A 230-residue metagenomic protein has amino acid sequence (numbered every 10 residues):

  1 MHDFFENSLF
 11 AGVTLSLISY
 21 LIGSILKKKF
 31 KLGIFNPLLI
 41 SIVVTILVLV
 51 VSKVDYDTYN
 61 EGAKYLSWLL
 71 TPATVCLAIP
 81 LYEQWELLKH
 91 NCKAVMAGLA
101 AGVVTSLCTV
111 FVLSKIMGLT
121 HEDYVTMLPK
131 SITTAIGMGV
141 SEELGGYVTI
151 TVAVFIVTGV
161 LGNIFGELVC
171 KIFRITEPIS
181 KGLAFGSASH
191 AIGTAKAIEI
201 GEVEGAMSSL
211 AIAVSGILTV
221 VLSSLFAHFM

Functional and structural regions predicted by a protein language model:
H2-S16, Y20-L81, L87-G98, G102: Helical membrane-embedded segments and adjacent short helical loop/helix-boundary regions of multi-pass membrane
N7-S8, Y59-N60, K93-V95, H121-E122 (+2 more regions): Short alpha-helical transmembrane interface motifs in multi-pass membrane proteins
L39-V51, T71-C76, A97-T109, L128-M138 (+2 more regions): Small-residue-rich segments of transmembrane alpha-helices in multi-pass membrane proteins, especially helix faces
A97-A135, T158-I175: Transmembrane alpha-helices that form the ion-translocation and gating core of multi-pass ion transport proteins
T105, V157-F165, S189, A211-S223: Membrane-embedded alpha-helical segments of transport systems, primarily multispan ion/solute transporters
K115, V221-M230: Juxtamembrane boundary at the C-terminal end of a transmembrane helix
H121-I150, I156-V157, I172, T176-V214: Alpha-helical membrane segments and immediately flanking helix-loop junctions that form or couple to the substrate/ion
